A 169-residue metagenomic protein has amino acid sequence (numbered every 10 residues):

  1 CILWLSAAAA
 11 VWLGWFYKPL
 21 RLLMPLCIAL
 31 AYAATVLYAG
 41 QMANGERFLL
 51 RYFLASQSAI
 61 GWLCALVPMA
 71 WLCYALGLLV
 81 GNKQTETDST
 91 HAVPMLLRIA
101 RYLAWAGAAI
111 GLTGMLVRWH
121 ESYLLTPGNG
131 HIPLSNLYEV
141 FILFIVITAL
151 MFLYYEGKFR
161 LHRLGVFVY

Functional and structural regions predicted by a protein language model:
C1-E46, A55-D88, A92-Y169: Hydrophobic cores of alpha-helical transmembrane segments in multi-pass integral membrane proteins
